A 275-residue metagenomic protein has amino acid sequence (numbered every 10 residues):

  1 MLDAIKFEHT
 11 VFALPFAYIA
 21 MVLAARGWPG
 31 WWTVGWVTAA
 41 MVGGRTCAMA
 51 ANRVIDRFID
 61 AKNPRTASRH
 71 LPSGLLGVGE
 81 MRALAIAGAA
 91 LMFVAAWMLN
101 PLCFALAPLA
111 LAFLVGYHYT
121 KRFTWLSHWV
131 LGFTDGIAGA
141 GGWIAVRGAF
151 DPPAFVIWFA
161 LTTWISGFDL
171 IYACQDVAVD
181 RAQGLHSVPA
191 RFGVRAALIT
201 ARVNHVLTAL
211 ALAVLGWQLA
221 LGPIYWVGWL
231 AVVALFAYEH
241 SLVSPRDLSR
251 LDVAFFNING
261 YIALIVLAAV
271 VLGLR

Functional and structural regions predicted by a protein language model:
L2-D3, T46-C47, R69-V156, A237-S244 (+1 more regions): Intramembrane alpha-helical segments
T10-A17, L84-L91, L131-G139, A201-A213 (+1 more regions): Core segments of transmembrane alpha-helices that mediate helix-helix packing or line hydrophobic substrate/ligand
V11-L14, W31-A39, R82-I86, F104-P108 (+5 more regions): Hydrophobic alpha-helical transmembrane segments
P15-A20, H70, L131-V146, R191-V194 (+1 more regions): Small-residue-rich segments of transmembrane alpha-helices in multi-pass membrane proteins, especially helix faces
I19, L23-I55, R65, A89-W97 (+4 more regions): Membrane-embedded alpha-helical segments that form the functional core of polytopic membrane enzymes, especially those
L23, W97-L99, T120, I144-A145 (+2 more regions): Helix-loop junctions at the membrane-solvent interface of multi-pass transporters, primarily the C-terminal
V34-M41, R57-A107, A182-G222: Multi-pass membrane catalytic core of lipid/isoprenoid biosynthesis enzymes
L207-L210, V214-R275: Extended hydrophobic alpha-helices typical of membrane-associated regions
